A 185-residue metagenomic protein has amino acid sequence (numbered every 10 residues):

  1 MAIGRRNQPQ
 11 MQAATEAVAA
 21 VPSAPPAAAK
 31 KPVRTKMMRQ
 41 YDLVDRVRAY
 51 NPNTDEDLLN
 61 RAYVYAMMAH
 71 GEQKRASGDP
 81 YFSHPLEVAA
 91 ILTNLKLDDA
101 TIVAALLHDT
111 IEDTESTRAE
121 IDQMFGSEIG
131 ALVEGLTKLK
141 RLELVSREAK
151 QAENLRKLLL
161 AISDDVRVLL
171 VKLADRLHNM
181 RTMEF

Functional and structural regions predicted by a protein language model:
M1-F185: Active-site helical microenvironments for divalent-metal-assisted chemistry
